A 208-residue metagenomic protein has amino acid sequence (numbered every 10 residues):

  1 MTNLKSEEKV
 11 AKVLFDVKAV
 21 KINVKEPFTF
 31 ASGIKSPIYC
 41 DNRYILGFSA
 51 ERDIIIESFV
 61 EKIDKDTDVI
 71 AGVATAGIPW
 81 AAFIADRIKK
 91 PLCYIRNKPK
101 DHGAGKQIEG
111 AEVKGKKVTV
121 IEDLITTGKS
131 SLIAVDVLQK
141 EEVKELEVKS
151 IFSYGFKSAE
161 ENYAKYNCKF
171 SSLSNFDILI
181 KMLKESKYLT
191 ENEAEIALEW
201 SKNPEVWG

Functional and structural regions predicted by a protein language model:
M1-K65: Active-site-facing substrate-recognition patch
T2-V13, D136-G208: PRPP-dependent phosphoribosyltransferase catalytic core
G33, I70, L92: Conserved hydrophobic/aromatic pocket- or pore-lining residues that grip, position, or stack substrates in active sites
E61, A82, D86, D136 (+1 more regions): Short, well-ordered alpha-helices that flank and scaffold nucleotide-derived cofactor binding pockets
D66-A74, K149: Short glycine-rich phosphate-binding loop at a beta-alpha junction
D68, K116, L146: Conserved acidic residues
A81-T119, T127-I133: Short, glycine/charge-rich flexible loops or terminal/linker lids adjacent to PRPP-binding catalytic cores
